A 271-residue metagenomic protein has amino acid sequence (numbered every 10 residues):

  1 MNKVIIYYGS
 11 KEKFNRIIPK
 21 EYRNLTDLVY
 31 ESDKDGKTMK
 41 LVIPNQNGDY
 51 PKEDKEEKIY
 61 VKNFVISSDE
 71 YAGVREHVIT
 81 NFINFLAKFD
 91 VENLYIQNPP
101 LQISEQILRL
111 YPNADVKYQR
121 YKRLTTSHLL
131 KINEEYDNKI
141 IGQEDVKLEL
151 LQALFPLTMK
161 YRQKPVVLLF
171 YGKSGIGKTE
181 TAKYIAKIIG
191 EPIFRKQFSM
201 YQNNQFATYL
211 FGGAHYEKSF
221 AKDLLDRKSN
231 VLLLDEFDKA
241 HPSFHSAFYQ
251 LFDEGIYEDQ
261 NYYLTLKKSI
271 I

Functional and structural regions predicted by a protein language model:
M1-Q119: N-terminal accessory segments that target, anchor, or regulate ATP-driven/P-loop NTPase machines and associated
N2-V29, R162-K196: Walker A/P-loop
E53, V65-I79, D226-D253, I270: Conserved AAA+/SF3 P-loop NTPase catalytic/coupling segment centered on the Walker-B
E56-K58, L225-R227, D259-I271: AAA+/SF3 P-loop NTPase mechanochemical coupling elements
F89-D90, Q163-K164, I189, N204 (+2 more regions): Short loop/turn elements that form and flank the Walker-type P-loop nucleotide-binding site in RecA-like NTPase cores
T126-V167: Pre-Walker A (pre-P-loop) alpha-helix and adjacent loop at the N terminus of AAA/AAA+ ATPase modules, a conserved
G142, L150, T179, L210 (+2 more regions): Conserved RecA-like P-loop NTPase ATPase core
I188-Y216: AAA+/P-loop NTPase substrate/partner-engagement loops
